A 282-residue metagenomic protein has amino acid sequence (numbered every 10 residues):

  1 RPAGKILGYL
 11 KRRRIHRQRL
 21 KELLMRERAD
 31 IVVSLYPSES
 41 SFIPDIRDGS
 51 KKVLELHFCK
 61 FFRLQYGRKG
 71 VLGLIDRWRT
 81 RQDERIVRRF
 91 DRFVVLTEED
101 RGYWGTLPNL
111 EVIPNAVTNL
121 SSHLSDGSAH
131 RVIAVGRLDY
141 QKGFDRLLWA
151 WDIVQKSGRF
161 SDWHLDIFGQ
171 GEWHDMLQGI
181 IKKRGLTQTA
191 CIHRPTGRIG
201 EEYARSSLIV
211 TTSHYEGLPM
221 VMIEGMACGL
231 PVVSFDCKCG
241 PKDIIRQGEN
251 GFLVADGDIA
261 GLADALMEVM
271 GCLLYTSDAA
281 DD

Functional and structural regions predicted by a protein language model:
K21-E22, G73-F93: Membrane-proximal helix-turn-helix segments that form the acceptor-binding/catalytic region of lipid-linked
S34-E39, L56: Short His-centered aromatic/hydrophobic patch
E99, A116: Carbohydrate-associated surface elements
H130, A134-Q155, E172-G179, A260: A conserved mid-protein helix/loop that constitutes part of the nucleotide-sugar donor-binding site
H214: Aromatic "clamp/platform" in nucleotide-sugar-dependent glycosyltransferases that forms part of the donor/acceptor
P231-F235: Short hydrophobic beta-strand element within catalytic cores of glycosyltransferases and related nucleotide-activated
R246-G248, F252-I259, M267-L273: Conserved acidic donor-binding segment of nucleotide-sugar-dependent glycosyltransferases
Y275-A280: Conserved small/polar residues in nucleotide/adenosyl-binding loops
